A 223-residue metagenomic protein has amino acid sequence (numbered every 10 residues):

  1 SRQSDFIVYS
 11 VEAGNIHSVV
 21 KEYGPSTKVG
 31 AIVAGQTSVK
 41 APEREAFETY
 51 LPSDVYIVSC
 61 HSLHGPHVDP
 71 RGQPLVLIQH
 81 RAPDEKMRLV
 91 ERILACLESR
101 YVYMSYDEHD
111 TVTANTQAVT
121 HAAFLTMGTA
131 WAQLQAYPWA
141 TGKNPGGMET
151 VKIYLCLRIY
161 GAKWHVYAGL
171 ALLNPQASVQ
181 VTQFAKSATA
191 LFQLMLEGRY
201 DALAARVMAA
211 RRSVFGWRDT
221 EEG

Functional and structural regions predicted by a protein language model:
S1-Y50: Rossmann-fold NAD(P) dinucleotide-binding segment
D5-V19, S99-A114: Short N-terminal secondary-structure initiator segments
D5-V8, Y50-S53, L75-L77, V119-A122: Short, hinge-like loop/turn segments at secondary-structure boundaries
V39-Y106, D110-T113: Rossmann-fold dinucleotide-binding core
P52, A95, S99, Q117 (+2 more regions): Generic secondary-structure signature for well-ordered alpha-helical cores
Q73, R88, A95, H109-W139 (+1 more regions): Active-site-proximal catalytic alpha-helix in oxidoreductases
A140-E222: Interdomain hinge/lid region at the active-site interface of Rossmann-like NAD(P)-dependent oxidoreductases
